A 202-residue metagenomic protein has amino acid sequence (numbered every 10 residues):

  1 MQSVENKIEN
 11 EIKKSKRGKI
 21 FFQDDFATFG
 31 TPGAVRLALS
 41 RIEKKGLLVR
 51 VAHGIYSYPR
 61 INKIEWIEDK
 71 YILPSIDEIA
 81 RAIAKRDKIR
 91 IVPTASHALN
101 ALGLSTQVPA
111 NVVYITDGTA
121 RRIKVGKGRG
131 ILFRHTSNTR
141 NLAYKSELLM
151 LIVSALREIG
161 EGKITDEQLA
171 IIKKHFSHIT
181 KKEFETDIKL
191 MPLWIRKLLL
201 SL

Functional and structural regions predicted by a protein language model:
Q2-A82: Short beta-edge/loop segments at beta->alpha junctions of small alpha/beta modules that act as binding/recognition
F22-Q23, T94, N111, Q168: Short coil/turn segments at secondary-structure boundaries
V35, T94-A95, L148: Amphipathic alpha-helical interface surfaces
A52-G54, I83-A84, K88-V125: Short gly/ser-rich loop at a beta-strand->alpha-helix junction or flexible surface loop bordering the NTP-binding
V125-H135: A short, charged helix-loop
H135-L202: Hydrophobic alpha-helical interaction segments
